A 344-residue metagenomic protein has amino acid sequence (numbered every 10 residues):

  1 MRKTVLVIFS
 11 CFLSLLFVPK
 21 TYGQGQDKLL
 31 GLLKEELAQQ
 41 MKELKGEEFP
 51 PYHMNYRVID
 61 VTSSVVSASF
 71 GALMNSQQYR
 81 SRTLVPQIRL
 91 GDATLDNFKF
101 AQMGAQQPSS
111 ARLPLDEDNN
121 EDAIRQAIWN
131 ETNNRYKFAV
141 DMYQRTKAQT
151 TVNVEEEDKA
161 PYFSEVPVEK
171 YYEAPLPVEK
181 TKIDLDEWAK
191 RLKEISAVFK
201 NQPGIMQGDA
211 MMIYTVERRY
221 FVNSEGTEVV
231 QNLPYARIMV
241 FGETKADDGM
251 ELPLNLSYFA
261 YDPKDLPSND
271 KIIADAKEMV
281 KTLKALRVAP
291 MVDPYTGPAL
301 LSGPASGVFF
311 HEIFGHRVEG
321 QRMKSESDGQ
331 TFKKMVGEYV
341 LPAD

Functional and structural regions predicted by a protein language model:
M1-T4: Positively charged n-region of N-terminal signal peptides that target proteins for export
V7-L16: Bacterial N-terminal signal peptides
K20-D344: Active-site bordering "gate/hinge" segments that shape substrate access to catalytic or cofactor-binding pockets
